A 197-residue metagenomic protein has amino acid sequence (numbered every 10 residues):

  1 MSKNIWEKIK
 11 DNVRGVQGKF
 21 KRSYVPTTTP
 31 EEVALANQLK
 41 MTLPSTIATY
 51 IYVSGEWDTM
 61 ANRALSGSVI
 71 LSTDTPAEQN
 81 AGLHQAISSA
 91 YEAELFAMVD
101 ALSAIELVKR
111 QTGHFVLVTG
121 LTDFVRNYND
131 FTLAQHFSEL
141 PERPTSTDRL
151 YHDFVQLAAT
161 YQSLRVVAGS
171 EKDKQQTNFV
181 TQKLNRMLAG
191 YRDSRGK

Functional and structural regions predicted by a protein language model:
M1-T42: Short glycine- and acidic-rich boundary segments immediately preceding or forming the N-terminal edge of structured
G15-K19, S23, T160, L164 (+2 more regions): Surface-exposed polar/charged interaction patches
Y24, P30-E92, A104: RNase H-like nuclease fold core
E92, F96-D100: Short amphipathic alpha-helical face segments that pack within enzyme cores and frequently flank/anchor catalytic
V99, S103-T181: RNase H catalytic domain
V180-K197: Charged phosphate-binding loop/patch that engages nucleotide di/tri-phosphates or the phosphate backbone of nucleic
